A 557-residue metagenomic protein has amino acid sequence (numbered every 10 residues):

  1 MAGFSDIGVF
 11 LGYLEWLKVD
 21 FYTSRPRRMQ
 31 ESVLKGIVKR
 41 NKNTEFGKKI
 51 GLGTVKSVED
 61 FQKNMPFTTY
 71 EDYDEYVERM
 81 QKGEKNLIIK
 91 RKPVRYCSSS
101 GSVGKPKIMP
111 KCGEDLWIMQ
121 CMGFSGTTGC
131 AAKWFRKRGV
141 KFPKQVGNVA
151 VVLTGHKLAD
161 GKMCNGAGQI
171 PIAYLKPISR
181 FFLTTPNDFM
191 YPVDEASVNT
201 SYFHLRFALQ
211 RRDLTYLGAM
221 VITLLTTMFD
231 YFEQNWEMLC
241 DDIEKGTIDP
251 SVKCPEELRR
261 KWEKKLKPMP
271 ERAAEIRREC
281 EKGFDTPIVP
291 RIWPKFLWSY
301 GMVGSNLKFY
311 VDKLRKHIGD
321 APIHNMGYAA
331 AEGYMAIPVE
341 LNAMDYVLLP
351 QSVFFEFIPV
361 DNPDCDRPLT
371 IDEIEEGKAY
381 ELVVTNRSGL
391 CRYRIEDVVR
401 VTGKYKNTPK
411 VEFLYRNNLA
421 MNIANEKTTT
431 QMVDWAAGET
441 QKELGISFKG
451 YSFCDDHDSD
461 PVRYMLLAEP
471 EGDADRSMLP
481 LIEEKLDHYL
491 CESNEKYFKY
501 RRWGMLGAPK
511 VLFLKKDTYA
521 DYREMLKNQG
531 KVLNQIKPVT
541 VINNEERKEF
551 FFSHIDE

Functional and structural regions predicted by a protein language model:
M1-G53, F61-M65, Y76, K157 (+1 more regions): Active-site glycine/GP-rich loop and adjacent strand/helix microenvironment that borders small-molecule binding pockets
S32-Y96, I108, I118, G126-V140 (+1 more regions): Active-site diphosphate/adenylate-binding microenvironment
G47, K107-P110, A132-N148, M238-D242 (+1 more regions): Short secondary-structure capping/junction motifs at helix and strand boundaries
Q81-K85, G104-G113, P186-F189, Q210-D213: Short acidic, glycine/Ser/Thr-rich loop/turn "cap" segments at secondary-structure junctions
Y96-P110, M228, V511: Conserved adenylation A10 loop of the ANL superfamily
P110, D115-M122, I323, A331: Long, hydrophobic, well-ordered secondary-structure blocks that form the structural core and pocket-lining surfaces
K144-D160: Conserved nucleotide-state-sensing and coupling region of NTP-binding domains
